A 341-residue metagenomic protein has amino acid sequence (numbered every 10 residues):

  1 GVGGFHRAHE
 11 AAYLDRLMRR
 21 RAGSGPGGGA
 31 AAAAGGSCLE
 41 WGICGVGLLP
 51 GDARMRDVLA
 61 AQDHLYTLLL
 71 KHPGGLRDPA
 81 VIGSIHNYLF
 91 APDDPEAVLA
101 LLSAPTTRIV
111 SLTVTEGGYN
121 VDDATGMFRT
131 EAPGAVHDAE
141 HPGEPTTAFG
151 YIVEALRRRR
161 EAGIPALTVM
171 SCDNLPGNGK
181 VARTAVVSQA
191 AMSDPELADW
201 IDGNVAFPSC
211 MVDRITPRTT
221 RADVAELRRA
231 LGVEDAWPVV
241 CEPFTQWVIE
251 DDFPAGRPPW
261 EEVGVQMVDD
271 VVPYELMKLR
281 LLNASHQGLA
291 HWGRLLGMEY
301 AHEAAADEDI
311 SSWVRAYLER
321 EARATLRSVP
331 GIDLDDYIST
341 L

Functional and structural regions predicted by a protein language model:
G1-L341: Substrate/ligand-engaging "lid" and interaction regions
